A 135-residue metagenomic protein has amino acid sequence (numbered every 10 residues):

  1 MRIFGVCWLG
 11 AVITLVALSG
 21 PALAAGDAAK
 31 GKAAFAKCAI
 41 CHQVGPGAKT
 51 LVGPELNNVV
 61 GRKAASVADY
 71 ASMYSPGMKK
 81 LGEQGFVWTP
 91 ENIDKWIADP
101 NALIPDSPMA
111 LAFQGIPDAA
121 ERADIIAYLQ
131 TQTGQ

Functional and structural regions predicted by a protein language model:
M1-A11: Bacterial N-terminal signal peptides that target proteins for export
L18-A24: Sec/Tat signal peptide C-region and signal peptidase I cleavage site
G26-F86, K95-P105, T131-Q135: Periplasmic/extracellular electron-transfer cofactor-ligation site, primarily the c-type cytochrome heme-c attachment
T50, D118-A119: Loop/helix-junction capping segments adjacent to catalytic residues or to phosphate/diphosphate-binding pockets
F86-P90, A119: Short, solvent-exposed loop/helix junctions and linker helices that flank or host conserved functional motifs
A110-I116: Thiol/disulfide oxidoreductase modules built on the thioredoxin-like
D124: Flavin (primarily FAD) cofactor-binding/catalytic cores of flavoenzymes
Y128: Histidine-centered phosphotransfer motif of kinases
